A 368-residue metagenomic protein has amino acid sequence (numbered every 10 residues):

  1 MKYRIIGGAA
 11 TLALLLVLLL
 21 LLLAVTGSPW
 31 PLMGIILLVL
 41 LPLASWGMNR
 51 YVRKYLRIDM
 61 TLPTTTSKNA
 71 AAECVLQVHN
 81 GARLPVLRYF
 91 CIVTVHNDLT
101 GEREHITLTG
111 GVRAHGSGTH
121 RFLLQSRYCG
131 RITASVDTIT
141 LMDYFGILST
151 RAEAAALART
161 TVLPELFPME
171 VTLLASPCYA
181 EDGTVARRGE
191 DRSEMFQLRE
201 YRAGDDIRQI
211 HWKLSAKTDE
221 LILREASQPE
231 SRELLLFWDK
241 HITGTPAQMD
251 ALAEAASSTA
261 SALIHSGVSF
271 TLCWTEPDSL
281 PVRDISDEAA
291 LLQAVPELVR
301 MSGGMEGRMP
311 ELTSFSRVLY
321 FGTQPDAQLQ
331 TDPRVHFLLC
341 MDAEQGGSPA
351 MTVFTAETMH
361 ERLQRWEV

Functional and structural regions predicted by a protein language model:
M1-D59: Extracellular/lumenal glycan-associated context and N-glycosylation machinery
I5-I6, V25-P29, R187, K217 (+4 more regions): Intrinsic-disorder/low-complexity, polar/charged segments
A13, V39, E194, R208 (+1 more regions): Alpha-helical structural motif
V17-L20, R188, Q328: Intrinsic low-complexity, intrinsically disordered segments enriched in polar/basic residues
L40-R283: An amphipathic, basic-hydrophobic helix/alpha-beta surface used to engage anionic, phosphate-rich ligands or surfaces
S261-V368: Acidic, glycine-rich A-domain
